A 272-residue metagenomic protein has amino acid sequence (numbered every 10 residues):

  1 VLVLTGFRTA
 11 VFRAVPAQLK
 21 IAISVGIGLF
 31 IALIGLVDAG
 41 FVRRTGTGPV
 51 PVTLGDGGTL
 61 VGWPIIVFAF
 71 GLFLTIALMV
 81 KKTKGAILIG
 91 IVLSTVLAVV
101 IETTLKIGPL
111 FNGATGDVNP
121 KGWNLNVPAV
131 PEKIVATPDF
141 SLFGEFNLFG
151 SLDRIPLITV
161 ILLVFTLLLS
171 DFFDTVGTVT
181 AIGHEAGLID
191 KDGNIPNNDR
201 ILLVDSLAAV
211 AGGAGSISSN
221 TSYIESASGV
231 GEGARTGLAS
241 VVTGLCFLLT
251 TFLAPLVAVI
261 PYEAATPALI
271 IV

Functional and structural regions predicted by a protein language model:
V1-S24, A181-V272: Helix-loop-helix junctions within the multi-pass membrane cores of secondary transporters/permeases
V1-V3, S24-A39, I65-V80, G90-T103 (+4 more regions): Hydrophobic core segments of alpha-helical transmembrane domains in multi-pass membrane transport and ion-translocation
F7-R8, V42-G46, V80-K84, T103-F111 (+3 more regions): Transmembrane helix-loop junctions in multipass membrane proteins, especially transporters and channels
A10-A22, L29-I76, L105-G150: Inter-helical loop and helix-membrane interface segments of multi-pass membrane transporters/permeases
V15, L19, V61-G62, K84 (+3 more regions): Hydrophobic alpha-helical transmembrane segments of multi-pass membrane proteins
V52-D56, I91, T95-D199: Helix-loop-helix hairpins and the membrane-proximal interhelical loops of multi-pass alpha-helical transport proteins
A77-L88, G231-G237: Membrane-helix interface "capping/anchor" motifs
K82, L168-D171, T175, L203 (+1 more regions): Hydrophobic transmembrane-helix microenvironments that flank and shape a buried ionizable site
